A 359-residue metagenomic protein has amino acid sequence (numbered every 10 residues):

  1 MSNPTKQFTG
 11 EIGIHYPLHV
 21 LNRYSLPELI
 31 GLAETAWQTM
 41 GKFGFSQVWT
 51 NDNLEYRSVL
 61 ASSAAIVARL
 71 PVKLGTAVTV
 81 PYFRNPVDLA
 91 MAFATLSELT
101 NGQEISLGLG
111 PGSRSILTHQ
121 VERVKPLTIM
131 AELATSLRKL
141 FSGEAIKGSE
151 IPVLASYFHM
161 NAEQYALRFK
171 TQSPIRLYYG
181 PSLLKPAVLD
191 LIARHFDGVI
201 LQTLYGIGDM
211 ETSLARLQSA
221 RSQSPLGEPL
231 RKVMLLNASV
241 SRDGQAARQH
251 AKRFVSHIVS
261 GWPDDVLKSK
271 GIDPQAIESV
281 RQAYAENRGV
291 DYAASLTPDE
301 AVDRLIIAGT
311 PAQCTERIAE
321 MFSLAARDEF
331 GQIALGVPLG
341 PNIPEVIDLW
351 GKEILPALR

Functional and structural regions predicted by a protein language model:
M1-L74, I175: N-terminal beta1-alpha1-beta2 module of alpha/beta enzyme domains
S2-F8, V124-F169, M210-A215, S219-E320 (+2 more regions): An alpha-helical appendage that flanks or caps ligand/catalytic pockets
P4-Q7, G41, S63-P71, F93-I105 (+3 more regions): Acidic (Asp/Glu)-rich catalytic clusters
G10-Y16, V48-T50, L74-A77, I105-L109 (+4 more regions): Hydrophobic faces of well-ordered beta-strands that scaffold small-molecule active sites in alpha/beta enzyme cores
S25-T39, P181-L191, A312-S323: Short, acidic/polar
Q47-R69, V80, T203-I207, A334-I347: Glycine-rich, proline-tolerant flexible connector loops at the mouths of alpha/beta enzymes
L60-T79, L140, K352-R359: Alpha-helix-loop-beta-strand connector modules within alpha/beta enzyme cores
I66, L96, L137, I192 (+5 more regions): Conserved, mostly hydrophobic/aromatic
